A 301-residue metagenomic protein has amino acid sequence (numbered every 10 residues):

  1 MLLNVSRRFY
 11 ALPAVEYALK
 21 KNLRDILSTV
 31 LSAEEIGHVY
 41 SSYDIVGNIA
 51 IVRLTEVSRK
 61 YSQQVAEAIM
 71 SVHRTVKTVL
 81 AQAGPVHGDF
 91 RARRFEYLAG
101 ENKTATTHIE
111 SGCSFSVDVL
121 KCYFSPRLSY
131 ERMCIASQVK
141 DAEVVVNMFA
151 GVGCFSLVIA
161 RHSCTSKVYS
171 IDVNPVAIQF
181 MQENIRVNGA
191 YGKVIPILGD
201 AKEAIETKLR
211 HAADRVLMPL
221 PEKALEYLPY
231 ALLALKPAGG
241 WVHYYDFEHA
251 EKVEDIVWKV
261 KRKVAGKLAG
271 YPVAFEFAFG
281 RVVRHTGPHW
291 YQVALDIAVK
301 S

Functional and structural regions predicted by a protein language model:
M1-S301: SAM-dependent transferase fold signal centered on methyltransferase-like domains, encompassing both Class I
